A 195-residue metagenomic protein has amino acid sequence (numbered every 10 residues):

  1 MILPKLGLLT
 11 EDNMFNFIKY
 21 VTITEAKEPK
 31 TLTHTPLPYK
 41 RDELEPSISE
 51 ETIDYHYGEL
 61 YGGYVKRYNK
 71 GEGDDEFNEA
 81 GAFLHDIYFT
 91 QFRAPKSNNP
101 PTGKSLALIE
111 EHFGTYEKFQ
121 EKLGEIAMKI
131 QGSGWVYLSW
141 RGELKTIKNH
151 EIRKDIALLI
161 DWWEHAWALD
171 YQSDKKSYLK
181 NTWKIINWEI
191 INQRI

Functional and structural regions predicted by a protein language model:
P4, E11, F15-A26: Proteolytic processing junctions in secreted/extracellular precursors, especially proprotein convertase/trypsin-like
P4-K5, E79: Generic alpha-helical structural signal
Y20-I195: Feature for soluble, non-membrane regions of globular proteins
